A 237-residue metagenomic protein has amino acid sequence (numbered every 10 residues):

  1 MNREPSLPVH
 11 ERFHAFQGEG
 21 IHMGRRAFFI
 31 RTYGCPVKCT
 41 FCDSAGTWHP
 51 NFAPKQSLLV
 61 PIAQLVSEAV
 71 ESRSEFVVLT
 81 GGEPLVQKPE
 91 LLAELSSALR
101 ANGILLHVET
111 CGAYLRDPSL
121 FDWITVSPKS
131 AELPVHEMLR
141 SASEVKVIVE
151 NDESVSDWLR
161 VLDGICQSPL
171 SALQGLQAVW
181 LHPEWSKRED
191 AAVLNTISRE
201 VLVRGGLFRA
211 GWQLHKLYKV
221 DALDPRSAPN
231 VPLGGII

Functional and structural regions predicted by a protein language model:
M1-Y33, V37-F41, A45-G46, L202-R204 (+3 more regions): Flexible, acidic/Gly-rich N-terminal and inter-domain linker regions that tether and position cofactor-handling modules
N2-R3, L7, E11-H14, R26-A27 (+1 more regions): Conserved Radical SAM active-site core
L85-I237: Conserved AdoMet/S-adenosylmethionine-binding subsite of the radical SAM
